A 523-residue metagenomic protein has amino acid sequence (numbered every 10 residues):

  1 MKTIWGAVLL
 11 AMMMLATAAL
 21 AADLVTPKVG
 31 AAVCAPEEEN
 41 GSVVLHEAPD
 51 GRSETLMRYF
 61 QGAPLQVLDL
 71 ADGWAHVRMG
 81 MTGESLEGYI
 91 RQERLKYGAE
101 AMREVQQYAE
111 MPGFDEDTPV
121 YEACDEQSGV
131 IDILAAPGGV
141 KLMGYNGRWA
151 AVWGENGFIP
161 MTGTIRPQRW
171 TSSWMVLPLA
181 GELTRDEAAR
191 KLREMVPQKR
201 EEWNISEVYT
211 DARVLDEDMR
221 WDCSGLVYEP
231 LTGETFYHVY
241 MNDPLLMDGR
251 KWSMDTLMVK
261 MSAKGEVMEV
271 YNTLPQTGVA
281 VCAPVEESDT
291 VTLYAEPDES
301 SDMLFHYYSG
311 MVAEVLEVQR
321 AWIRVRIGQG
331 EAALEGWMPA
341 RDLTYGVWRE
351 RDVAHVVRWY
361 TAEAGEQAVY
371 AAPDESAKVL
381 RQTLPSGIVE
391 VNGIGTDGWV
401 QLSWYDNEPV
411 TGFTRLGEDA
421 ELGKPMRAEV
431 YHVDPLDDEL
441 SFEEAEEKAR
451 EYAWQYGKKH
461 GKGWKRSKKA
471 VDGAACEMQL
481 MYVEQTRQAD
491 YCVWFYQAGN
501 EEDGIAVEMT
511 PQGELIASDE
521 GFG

Functional and structural regions predicted by a protein language model:
A7-T17: Bacterial N-terminal signal peptides
A21-V44, M57-Q61, L68-A71, R94-E122 (+10 more regions): SH3-family beta-barrel domains
H46-A48, P119-C124, Y240, T292-E296 (+3 more regions): Core beta-strand residues in small-molecule sensory/regulatory alpha/beta domains
P49-E54, C124-G129, P297-D302, P373-K378: Short alpha-helix capping/helix-loop boundary micro-motifs
T55-Q92, D132-T164, F236, M241 (+5 more regions): SH3/SH3-like beta-barrel superfamily modules
Y89-I90, Y97, P160, L245-Y271 (+4 more regions): A short, surface-exposed beta-strand/turn
A150, Y209-K260, I323-V325, V400-L402 (+1 more regions): Exposed beta-strand-loop-beta-strand "reactive/processing" segments of non-cytosolic proteins
T184-P197, E202-M219, S441, A445-A449 (+1 more regions): Soluble extracytoplasmic regions of secretory-pathway and membrane proteins
